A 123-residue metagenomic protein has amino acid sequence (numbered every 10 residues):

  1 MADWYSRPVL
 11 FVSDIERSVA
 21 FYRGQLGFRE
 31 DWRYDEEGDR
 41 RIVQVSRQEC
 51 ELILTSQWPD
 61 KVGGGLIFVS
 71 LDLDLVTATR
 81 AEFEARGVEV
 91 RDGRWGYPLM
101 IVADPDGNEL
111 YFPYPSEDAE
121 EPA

Functional and structural regions predicted by a protein language model:
M1-V19, L66-I67, S116-A123: N-terminal beta-strand motif that seeds the catalytic metal site of vicinal oxygen chelate
A2, V9-E51: Core segments of cupin and vicinal oxygen chelate
Y5-S13, V43-S46, Q57-R86, G96-A103: Vicinal oxygen chelate
F11, G93, I101, F112-A119: Short beta->alpha transition motifs characteristic of CBS
A20-F21, E82, D106: Structural preference for long, well-ordered alpha-helical segments within the folded cores of structured domains
G27-R33, A85-G93: Short secondary-structure junctions
D104-L110: Short, glycine-anchored, charge-dense loop/turn motifs used at functional sites
